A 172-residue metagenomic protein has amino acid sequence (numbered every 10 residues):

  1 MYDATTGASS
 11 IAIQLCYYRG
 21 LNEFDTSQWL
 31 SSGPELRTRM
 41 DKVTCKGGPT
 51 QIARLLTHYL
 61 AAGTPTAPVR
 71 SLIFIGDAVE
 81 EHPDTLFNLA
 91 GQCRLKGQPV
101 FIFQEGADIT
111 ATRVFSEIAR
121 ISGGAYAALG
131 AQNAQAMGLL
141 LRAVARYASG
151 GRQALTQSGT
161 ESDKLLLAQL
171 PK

Functional and structural regions predicted by a protein language model:
M1-A4, N88-G97: Catalytic-core regions built around general acid/base machinery
M1-Q28, L72-I75: Von Willebrand factor
A8-A12, A67-S71, L95-F101: Loop/turn elements at helix/coil->beta-strand transitions in domains of secreted/extracellular proteins
E23, G33-R70, V79-D84, G106-S116: Von Willebrand factor
V69-I75, S116, R120, A134 (+1 more regions): Extended, alpha-helix-rich binding/interface surfaces that flank or overlap catalytic cores and mediate recognition
I73-F74, P99-Q104, A127-A128: Structural recognition of the beta-strand scaffold that forms the well-ordered cores of secreted hydrolase catalytic
K96, V114, I121-S122: Short, structured coil segments at secondary-structure junctions
S122, Y126-K172: C-terminal "exit" segments of structured domains
